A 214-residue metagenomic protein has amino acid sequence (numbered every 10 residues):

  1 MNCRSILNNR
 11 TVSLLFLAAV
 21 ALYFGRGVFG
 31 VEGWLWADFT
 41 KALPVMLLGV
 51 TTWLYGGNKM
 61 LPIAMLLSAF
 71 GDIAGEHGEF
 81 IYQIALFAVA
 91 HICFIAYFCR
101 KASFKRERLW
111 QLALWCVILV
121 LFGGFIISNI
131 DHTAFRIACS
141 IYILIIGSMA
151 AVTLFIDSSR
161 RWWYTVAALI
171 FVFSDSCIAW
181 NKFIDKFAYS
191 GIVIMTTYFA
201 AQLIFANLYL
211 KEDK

Functional and structural regions predicted by a protein language model:
M1-K214: Polytopic alpha-helical membrane-helix bundles and their juxtamembrane interface segments in multi-pass membrane
